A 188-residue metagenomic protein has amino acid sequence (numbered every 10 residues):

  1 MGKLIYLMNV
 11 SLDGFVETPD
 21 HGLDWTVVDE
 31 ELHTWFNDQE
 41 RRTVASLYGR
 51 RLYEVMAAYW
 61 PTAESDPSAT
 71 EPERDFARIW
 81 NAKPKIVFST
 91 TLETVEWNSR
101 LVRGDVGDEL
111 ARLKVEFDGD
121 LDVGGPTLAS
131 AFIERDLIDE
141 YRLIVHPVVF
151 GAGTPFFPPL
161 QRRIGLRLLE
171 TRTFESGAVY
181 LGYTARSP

Functional and structural regions predicted by a protein language model:
M1-L137, P147-P188: Portal/gating segments that form or line small-molecule/metal binding sites
I144: Non-cysteine beta-strand/loop elements that form the S-adenosyl-L-methionine
